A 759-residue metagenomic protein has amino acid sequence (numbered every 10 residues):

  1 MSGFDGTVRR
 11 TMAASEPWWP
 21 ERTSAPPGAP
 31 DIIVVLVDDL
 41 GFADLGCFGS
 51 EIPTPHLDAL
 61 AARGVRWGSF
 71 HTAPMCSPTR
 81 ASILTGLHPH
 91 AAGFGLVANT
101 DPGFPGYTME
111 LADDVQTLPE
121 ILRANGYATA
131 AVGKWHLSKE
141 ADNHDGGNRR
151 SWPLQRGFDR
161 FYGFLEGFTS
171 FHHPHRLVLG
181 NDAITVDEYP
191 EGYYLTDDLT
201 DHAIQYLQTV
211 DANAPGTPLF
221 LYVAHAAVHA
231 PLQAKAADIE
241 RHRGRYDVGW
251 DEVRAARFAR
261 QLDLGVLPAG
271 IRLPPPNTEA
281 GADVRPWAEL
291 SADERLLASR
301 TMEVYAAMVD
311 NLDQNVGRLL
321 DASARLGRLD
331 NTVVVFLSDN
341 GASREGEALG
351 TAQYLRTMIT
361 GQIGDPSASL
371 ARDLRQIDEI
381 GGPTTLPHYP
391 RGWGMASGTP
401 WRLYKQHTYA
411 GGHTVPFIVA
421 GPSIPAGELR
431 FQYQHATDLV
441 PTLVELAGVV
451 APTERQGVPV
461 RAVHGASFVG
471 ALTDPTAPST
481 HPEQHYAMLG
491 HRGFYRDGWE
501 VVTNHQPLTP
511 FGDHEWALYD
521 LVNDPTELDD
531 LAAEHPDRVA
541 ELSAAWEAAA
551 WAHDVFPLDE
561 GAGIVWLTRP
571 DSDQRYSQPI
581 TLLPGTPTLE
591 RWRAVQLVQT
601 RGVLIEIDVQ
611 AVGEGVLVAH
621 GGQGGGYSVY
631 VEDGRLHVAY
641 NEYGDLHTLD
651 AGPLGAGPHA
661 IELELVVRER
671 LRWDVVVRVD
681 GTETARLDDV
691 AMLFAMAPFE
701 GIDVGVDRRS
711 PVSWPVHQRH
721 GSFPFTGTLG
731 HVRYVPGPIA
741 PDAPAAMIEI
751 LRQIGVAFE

Functional and structural regions predicted by a protein language model:
M1-G512, W516, P525-A544, T581-Q596 (+1 more regions): Formylglycine-dependent sulfatase
A14-P20, A552, W566, P570: Carbohydrate-active catalytic/glycan-binding domains of CAZyme proteins, especially the secreted or lumenal ectodomains
T85, L179, S338, G421 (+6 more regions): Residue-level signal for short segments within beta-strands and strand-turn junctions of well-structured beta-sheet
A131, S479-T480, W546-E560: Bilobed periplasmic-binding protein-like "clamshell/Venus-flytrap" ligand-binding domains
L221, F417-V419, F494, A517-Y519 (+3 more regions): Short beta-strand motif preference
I424, N523, G737-A740: Acidic glycine-/aspartate-rich tracts in secreted/extracellular proteins
N504, P510, A517-N523, E527 (+3 more regions): C-terminal, active-site-flanking charged/polar segments
P557-E759: Extracellular glycan-associated modules
